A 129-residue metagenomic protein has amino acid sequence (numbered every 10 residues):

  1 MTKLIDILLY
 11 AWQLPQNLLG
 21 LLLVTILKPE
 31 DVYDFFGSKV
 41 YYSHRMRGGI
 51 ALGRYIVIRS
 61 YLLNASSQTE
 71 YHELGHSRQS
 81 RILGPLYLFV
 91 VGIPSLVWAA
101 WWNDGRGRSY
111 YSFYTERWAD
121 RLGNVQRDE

Functional and structural regions predicted by a protein language model:
M1-R47, Y87-E129: Metalloprotease/metallohydrolase-associated module, dominated by Zn2+-dependent proteases
L9-Y10, L63-N64, G75: Compositionally biased amphipathic helical and low-complexity segments enriched in hydrophobic
L19-V24, S67-G75: Short charge-dense sequence patches
S38, R54-I56: Hydrophobic beta-strand segments of well-ordered beta-sheets in folded domains
M46-G49, I56-Y71, R81: Short pre-active-site segment immediately N-terminal to the catalytic Zn-binding motif
L52, E70-L74, Y114: Alpha-helical architecture
L74-V91: Catalytic Zn2+-binding segment of zinc metalloproteases
